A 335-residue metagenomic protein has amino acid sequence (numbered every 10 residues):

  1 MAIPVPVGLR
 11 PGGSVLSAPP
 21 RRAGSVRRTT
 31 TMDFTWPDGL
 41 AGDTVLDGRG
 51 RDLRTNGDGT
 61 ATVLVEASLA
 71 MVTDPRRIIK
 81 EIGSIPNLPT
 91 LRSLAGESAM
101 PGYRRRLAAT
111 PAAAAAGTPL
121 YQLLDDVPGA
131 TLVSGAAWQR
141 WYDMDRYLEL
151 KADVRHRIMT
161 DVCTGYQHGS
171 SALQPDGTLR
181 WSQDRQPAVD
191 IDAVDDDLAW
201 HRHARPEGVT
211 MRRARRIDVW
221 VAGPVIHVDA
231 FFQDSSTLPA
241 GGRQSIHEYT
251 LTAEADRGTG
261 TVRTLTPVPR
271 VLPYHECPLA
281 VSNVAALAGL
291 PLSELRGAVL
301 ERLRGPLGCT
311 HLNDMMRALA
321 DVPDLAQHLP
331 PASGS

Functional and structural regions predicted by a protein language model:
A2-D190, S236-S335: Active-site- and interface-proximal helix/loop "cap" or "latch" segments in soluble metabolic and energy-transducing
G169-S245: Long, positively charged binding patches that form subdomain-scale interaction surfaces for polyanionic ligands
